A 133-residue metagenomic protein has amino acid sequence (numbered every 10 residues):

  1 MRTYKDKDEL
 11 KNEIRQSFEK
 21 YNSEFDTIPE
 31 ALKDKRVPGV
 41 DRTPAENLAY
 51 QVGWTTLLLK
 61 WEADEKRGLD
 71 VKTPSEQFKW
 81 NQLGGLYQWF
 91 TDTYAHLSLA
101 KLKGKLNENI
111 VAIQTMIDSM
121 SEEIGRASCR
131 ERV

Functional and structural regions predicted by a protein language model:
M1-E9, L57-N107: Short, helix-capping/interhelical loops that line the mouth of catalytic, cofactor-, or ligand-binding pockets
T3-D6, K20, A31-L32, R36: Charge-rich, low-complexity N-terminal segments
I14-Y21, P44-E62, W80-T91, L106-I113 (+1 more regions): Alpha-helical transition-metal enzyme core signature, strongest for iron centers
D34-P44: A glycine-rich, coil/turn loop motif that links secondary-structure elements
T115, M120-G125: Transmembrane alpha-helical segments of integral membrane proteins
E123-V133: Residue-level detector of conserved catalytic or cofactor/ligand-binding positions in enzyme active sites
